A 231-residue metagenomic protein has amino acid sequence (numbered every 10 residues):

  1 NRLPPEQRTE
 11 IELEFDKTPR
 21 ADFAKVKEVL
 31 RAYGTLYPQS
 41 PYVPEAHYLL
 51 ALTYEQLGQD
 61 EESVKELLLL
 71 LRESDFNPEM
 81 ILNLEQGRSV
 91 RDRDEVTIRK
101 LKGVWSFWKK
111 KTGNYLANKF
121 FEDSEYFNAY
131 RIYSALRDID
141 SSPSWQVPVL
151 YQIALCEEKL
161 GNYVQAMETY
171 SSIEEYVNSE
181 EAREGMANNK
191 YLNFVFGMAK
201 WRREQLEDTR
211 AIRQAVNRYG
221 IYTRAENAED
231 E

Functional and structural regions predicted by a protein language model:
N1-E231: Acidic, polar-rich low-complexity tracts and alpha-helical solenoid repeat scaffolds
